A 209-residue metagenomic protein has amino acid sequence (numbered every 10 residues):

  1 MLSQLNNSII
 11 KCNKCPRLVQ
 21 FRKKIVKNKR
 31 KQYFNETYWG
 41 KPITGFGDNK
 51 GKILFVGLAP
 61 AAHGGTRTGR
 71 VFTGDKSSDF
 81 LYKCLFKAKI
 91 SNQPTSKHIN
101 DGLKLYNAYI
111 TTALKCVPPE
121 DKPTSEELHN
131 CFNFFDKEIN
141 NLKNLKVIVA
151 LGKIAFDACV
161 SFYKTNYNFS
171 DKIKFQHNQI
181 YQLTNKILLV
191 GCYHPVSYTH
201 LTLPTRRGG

Functional and structural regions predicted by a protein language model:
L2-Y198: A polyanion-binding, active-site-adjacent surface
T199-T205: Conserved small/polar residues in nucleotide/adenosyl-binding loops
